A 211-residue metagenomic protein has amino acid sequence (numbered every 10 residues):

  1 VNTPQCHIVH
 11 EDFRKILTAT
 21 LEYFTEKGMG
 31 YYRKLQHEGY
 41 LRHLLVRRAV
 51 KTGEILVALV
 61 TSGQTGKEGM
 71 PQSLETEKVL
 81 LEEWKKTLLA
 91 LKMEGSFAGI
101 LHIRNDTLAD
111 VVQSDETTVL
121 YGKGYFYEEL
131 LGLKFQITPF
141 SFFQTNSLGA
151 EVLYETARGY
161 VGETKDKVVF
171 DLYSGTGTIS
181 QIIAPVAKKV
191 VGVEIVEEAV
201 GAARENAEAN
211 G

Functional and structural regions predicted by a protein language model:
V1-R33, K51: Extended interfacial segments that mediate partner engagement and assembly in macromolecular machines
N2-D12, S62-L74: Short histidine-centered catalytic/ligand-binding loop motif
A19, Y23, K34, H43 (+2 more regions): Peripheral terminal and linker regions in Fe-S/redox and tRNA-modifying enzymes
L21, G28, L45, L89 (+1 more regions): Generic structural signal for well-ordered alpha-helical scaffold segments
Y31-E38, V169: Short helix/loop segment immediately N-terminal to the Walker
E38-K51: Short edge beta-strands and adjacent turn/loop segments
V46, G53-S62, K134-T138: Short, aliphatic-rich beta-strand segments
G66-P71, E75-G211: Rossmann-like S-adenosyl-L-methionine
